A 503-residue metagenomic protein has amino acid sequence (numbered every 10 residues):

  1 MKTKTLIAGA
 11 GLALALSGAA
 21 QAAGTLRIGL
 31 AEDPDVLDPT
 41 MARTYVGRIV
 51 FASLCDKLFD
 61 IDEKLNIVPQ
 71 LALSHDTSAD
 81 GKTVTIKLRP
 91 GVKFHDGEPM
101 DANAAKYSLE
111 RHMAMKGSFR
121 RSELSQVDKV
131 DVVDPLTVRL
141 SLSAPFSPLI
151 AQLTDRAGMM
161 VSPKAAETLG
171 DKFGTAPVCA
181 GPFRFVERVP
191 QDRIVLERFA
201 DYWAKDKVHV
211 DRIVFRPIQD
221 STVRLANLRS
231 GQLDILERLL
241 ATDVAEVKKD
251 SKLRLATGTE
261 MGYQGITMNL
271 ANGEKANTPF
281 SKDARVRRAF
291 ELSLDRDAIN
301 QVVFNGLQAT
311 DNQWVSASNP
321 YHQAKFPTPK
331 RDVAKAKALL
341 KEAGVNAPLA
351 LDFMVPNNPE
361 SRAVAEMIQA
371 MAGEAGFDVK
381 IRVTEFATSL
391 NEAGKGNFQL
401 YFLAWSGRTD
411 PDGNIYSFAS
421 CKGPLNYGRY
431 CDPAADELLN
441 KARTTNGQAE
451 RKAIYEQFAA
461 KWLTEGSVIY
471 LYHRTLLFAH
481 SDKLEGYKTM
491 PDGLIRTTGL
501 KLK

Functional and structural regions predicted by a protein language model:
R27, D101-S108, P135-S141, G181-P182 (+5 more regions): Alpha-helical secondary-structure segments
G29-A79, E110, T175-C179, L494: N-terminal lobe/hinge region of extracytoplasmic solute-binding protein
L73-G117, V133, R139-S141, R224-N227 (+1 more regions): Aromatic- and charge-enriched surface segment that lines or borders ligand/interaction sites
K87, R121-K164: Surface-exposed binding/hinge segments that line and control ligand-binding clefts or catalytic entry sites
A144-S147, V189, R198, T259-Q264 (+3 more regions): Detector for C-terminal structural segments
T154-V208, R212, V333-A334, A338: Gly/Pro-rich hinge or "lid" segments in bacterial periplasmic/extracellular proteins
F183, K275, A309-E342, E360-A363: Structural transition elements
A200-E246, A284, Q369-A370, D378-K380: Ligand-site clamp/hinge motif
